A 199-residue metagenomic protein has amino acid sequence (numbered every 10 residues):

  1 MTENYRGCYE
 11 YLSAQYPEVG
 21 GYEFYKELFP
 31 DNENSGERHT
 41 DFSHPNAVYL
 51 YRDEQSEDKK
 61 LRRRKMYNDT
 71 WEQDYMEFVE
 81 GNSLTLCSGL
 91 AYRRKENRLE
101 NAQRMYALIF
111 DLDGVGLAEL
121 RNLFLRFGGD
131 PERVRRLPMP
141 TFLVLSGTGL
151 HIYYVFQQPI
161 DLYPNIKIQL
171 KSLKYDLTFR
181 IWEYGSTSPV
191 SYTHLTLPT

Functional and structural regions predicted by a protein language model:
M1-A107, A118: DNA replication initiation on ssDNA origins
Y92-E100, F124-L145: Catalytic micro-motifs at enzyme active sites that drive phosphoryl/nucleotidyl and oxygen chemistry
R98-A102, V115, V144, D161-Q169: Conserved aromatic-histidine-acidic binding/catalytic patches
Y106-L112, I152: Active-site-flanking beta-strand signature of metal-NTP-handling nucleotidyl enzymes and homologous cyclase-like
A118-D130, F156-G185: Helical (often loop-to-helix) elements that flank the catalytic cores of nucleotide-handling enzymes
V144-Y154: Short, conserved phosphate-binding/catalytic loop or strand-edge motifs used in phosphoryl-/nucleotidyl-transfer
S146, S186-S191: Short, glycine/acidic-rich hinge or "gate" loops at secondary-structure transitions that mediate conformational
T193-T199: Conserved small/polar residues in nucleotide/adenosyl-binding loops
